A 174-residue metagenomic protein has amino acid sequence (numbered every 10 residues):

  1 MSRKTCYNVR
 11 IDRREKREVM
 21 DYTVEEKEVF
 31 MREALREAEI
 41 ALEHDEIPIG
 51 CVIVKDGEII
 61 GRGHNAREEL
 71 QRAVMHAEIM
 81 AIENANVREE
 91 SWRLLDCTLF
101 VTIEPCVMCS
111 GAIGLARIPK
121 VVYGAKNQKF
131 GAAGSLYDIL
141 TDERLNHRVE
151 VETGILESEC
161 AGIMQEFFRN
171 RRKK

Functional and structural regions predicted by a protein language model:
R3, Y7-H44, W92, P105-K174: Zinc-dependent deaminase
K27-M31, E68-N84: Acidic helix/loop or adjacent segment enriched in Glu/Asp that either coordinates divalent metal
I49-V54: Short beta-strand scaffold segments in enzyme catalytic cores
I60-R67: Short beta->alpha transition motifs characteristic of CBS
H64, H76, H147: Histidine-centered active-site/metal-ligand motif
R67, V101, A125: Residues that line or immediately flank small-molecule/substrate-binding pockets and catalytic motifs
M75, I79-A112: Helix-adjacent hinge/juxtasegments
